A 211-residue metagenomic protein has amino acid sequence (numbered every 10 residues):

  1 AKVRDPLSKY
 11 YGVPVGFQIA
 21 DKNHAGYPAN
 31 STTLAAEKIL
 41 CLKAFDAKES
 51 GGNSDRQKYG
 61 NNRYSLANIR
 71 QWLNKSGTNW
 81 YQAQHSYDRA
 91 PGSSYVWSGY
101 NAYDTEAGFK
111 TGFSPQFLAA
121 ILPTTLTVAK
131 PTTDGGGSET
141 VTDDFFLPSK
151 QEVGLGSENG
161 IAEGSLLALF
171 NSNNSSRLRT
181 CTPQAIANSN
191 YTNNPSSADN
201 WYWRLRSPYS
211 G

Functional and structural regions predicted by a protein language model:
A1-G211: Collagenous Gly-X-Y triple-helix signature in extracellular proteins
